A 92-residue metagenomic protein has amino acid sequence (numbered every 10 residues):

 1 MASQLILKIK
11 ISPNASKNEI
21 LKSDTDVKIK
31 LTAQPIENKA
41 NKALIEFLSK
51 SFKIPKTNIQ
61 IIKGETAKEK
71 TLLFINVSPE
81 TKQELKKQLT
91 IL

Functional and structural regions predicted by a protein language model:
M1-E46, Q60-T66, K70-L92: Contiguous, often N-terminal, cationic amphipathic patches that form binding interfaces
S49: The alpha-helix within a helix-turn-helix
K56-N58: Short acidic capping loops at alpha-helix termini that bridge into adjacent secondary structure
